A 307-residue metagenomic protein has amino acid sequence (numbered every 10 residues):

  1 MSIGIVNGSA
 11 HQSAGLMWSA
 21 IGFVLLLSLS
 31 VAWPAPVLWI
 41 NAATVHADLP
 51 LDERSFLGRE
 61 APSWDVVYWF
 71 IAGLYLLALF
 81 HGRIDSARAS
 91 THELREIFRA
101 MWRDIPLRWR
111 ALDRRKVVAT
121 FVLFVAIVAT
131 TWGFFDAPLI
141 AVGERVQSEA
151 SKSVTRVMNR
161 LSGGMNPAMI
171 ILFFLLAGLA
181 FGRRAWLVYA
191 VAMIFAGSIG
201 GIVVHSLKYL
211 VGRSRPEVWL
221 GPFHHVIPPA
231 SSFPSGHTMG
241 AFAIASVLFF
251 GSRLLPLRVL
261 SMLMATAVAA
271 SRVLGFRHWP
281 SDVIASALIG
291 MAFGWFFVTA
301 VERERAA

Functional and structural regions predicted by a protein language model:
S2-S13, D85-R114: Membrane-interfacial, low-structure loops and terminal tails that flank and connect transmembrane helices in multi-pass
I3-F23, W33-P34, L38-Y68, A78-R88 (+2 more regions): Membrane-embedded catalytic cores of phosphoryl/pyrophosphoryl-handling enzymes
F23-S30, R110-F134, I199-V203: N-terminal signal-anchor transmembrane alpha helix
A32-V45, G133-V142, L210-R215: Membrane-helix interface motif
D52-F70, S151-I171: Interfacial helix-start motif at the membrane-water boundary
V122-L123, I127, M169-F173, F195 (+5 more regions): Lipid-exposed faces of alpha-helical membrane segments in multi-pass integral membrane proteins
L175-V203: Interfacial segments of alpha-helical transmembrane regions
G197-E217: Transmembrane alpha-helix/helix-exit interface in multi-pass inner-membrane proteins
